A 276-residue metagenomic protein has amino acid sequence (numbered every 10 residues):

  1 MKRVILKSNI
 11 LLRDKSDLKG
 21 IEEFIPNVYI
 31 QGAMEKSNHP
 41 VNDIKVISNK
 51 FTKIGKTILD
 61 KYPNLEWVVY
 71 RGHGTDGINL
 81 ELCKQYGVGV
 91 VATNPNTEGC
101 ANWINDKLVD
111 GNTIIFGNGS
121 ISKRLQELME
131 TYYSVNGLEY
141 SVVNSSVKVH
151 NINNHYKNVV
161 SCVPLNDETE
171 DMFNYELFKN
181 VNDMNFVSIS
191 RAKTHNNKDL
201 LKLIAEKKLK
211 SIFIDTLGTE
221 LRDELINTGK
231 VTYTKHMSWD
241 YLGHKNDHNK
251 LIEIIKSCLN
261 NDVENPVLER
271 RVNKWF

Functional and structural regions predicted by a protein language model:
M1-I44, K274-F276: N-terminal glycine-/charge-rich "phosphate-binding" loop or analogous flexible N-terminal tail
K2, S16-L18, A92-W103, T219-F276: C-terminal helix-to-coil terminal segments
S8-N9, A101-E130: Glycine-rich adenosine-cofactor-binding loop
V41, Y62-L65, N153, V181: Structural signal for repeat-unit boundaries in curved repeat scaffolds
K45-L108: Phosphate/diphosphate ligand-binding glycine-rich loop within oxidoreductases
I54-I58, V143-L225: Rossmann-like adenosine-cofactor binding region
V88, L209-K210, K230-T232: Short, conserved active-site loop motifs that form the nucleotide-linked donor/cofactor pocket
Y132-K148: NAD(P)-binding Rossmann-fold cofactor-contacting core
